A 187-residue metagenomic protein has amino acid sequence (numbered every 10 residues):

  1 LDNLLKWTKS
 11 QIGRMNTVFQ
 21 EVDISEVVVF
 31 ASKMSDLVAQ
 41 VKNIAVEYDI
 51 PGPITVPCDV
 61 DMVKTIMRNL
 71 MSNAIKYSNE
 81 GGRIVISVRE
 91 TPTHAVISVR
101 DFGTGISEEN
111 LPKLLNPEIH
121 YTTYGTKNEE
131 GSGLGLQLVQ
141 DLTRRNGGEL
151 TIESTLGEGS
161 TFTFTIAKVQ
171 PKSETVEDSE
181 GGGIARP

Functional and structural regions predicted by a protein language model:
T8-F19: Helix-loop junction within the histidine kinase core
V18-D23, Q40, A45-T55: Conserved catalytic submotifs in the C-terminal HATPase_c
L37, T104-G105: Glycine-rich G1-box
A74-I75: Short helix-loop "hinge" at the ATP-lid/N-box region of the Bergerat-fold HATPase_c
I106-I119: Short conserved segment of the HATPase_c
I119-E130: Glycine-rich ATP-lid/hinge loop adjacent to the conserved G-boxes
R144-P187: C-terminal end segment of the histidine kinase catalytic
